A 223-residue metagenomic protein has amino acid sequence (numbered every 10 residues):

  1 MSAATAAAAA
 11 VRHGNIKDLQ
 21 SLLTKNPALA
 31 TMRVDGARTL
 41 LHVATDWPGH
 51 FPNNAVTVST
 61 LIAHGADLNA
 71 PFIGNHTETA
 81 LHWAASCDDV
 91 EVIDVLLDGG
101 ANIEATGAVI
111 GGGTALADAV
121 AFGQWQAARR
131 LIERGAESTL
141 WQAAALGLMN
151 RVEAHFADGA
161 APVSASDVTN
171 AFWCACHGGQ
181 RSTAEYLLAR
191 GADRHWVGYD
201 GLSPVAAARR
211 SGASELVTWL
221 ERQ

Functional and structural regions predicted by a protein language model:
M1-A6, D118-A121, W125-L146, N150-D167 (+3 more regions): Ankyrin-repeat-protein effector appendages
M1-A9, T31-P48, P71-W83, T106-D118 (+3 more regions): Ankyrin-repeat boundary/"N-cap" motif
A4, A8-R12, L22-K25: N-terminal alpha-helical scaffold/docking segments in eukaryotic complex subunits
D18, N53-T57, E91-V92, Q126-A127 (+3 more regions): Conserved ankyrin/ankyrin-like repeat signature
Q20-L29, V56-D67, D94-I103, R130-A136 (+3 more regions): Ankyrin repeat domain, specifically the short helix-to-loop turn at the C-terminus of the second helix of each repeat
W47-F51, D158: Glycine-centered coil turns and helix-coil junctions that link the paired helices within alpha-helical repeat units
S86-C87, D94-R129: Extended, hydrophobic interaction surfaces within ordered domains
